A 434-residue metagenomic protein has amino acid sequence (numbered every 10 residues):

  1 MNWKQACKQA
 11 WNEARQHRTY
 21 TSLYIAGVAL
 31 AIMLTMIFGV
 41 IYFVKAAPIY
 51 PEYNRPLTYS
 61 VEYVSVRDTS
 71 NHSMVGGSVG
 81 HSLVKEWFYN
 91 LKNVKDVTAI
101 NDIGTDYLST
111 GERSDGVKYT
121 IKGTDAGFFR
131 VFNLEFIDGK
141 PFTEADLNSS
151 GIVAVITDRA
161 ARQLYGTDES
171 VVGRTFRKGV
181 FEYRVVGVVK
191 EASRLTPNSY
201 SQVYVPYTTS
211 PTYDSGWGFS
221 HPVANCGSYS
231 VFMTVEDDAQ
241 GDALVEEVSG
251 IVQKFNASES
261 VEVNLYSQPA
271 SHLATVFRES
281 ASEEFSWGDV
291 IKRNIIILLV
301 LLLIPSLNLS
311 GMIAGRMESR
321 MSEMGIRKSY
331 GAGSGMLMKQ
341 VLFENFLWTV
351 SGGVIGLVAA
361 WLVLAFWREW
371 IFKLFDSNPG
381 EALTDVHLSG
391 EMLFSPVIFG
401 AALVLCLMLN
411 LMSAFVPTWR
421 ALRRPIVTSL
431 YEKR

Functional and structural regions predicted by a protein language model:
W3-R15, V84-F88: A short amphipathic helical element positioned immediately N-terminal to and/or at the very start of a transmembrane
R15, S22-L23, V28-L30, S322-R368 (+4 more regions): Transmembrane alpha-helical interface segments in multi-pass membrane proteins
Q16-K45, F285-S322, V350, M408-L409: Hydrophobic alpha-helical transmembrane segments of multi-pass inner-membrane transport and secretion
F38-D115, K122-D125, N225-S228, K373-H387: Membrane-proximal extracellular/periplasmic loop immediately following the first transmembrane helix
N101, T110-T143, L147-N148: The feature marks short, hydrophobic/small-residue-biased sequence motifs that occur predominantly
G127-P141, I152-E283: Mid-to-C-terminal secondary-structure elements that act as membrane-proximal/extracytoplasmic interface segments
L357-A401: Short helix-loop junctions at transmembrane helix boundaries
S395-R434: C-terminal membrane-exit region of the final transmembrane helix in multipass inner-membrane proteins
